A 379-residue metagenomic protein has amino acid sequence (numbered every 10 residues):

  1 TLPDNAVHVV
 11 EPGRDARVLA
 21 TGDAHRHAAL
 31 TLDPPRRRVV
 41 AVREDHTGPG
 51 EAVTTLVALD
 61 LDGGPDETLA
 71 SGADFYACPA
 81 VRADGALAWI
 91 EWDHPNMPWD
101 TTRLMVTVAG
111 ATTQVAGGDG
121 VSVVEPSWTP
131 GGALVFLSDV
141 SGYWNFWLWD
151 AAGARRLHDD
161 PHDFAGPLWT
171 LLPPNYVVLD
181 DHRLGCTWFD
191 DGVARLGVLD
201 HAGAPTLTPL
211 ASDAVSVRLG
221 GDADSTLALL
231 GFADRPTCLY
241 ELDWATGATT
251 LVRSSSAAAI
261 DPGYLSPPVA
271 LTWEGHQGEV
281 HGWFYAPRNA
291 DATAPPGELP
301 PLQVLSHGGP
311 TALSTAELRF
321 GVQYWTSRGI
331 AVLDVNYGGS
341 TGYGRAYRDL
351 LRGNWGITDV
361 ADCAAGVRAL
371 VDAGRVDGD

Functional and structural regions predicted by a protein language model:
T1-H8, T21-H27, V42-T55, A70-Y76 (+8 more regions): A flexible loop/linker signature enriched in serine peptidases of the S9 family
L2, P34, E51, W99-T101 (+10 more regions): A generic fold-level signal
E11-R14, D60-G64, V108-G110, W149-A152 (+2 more regions): Short loop/turn segments that connect beta-strands within beta-propeller blades
R17-T21, E67-A70, T112-A116, A154-P161 (+2 more regions): Beta-propeller fold detector
A24-V39, G72-A88, V115-L137, W144-F146 (+5 more regions): Conserved beta-propeller blade repeats
A28, V42, A77, E91 (+8 more regions): Non-catalytic accessory segments flanking enzyme active sites
P95, S255-D379: Cap/lid segment of the alpha/beta-hydrolase catalytic domain
